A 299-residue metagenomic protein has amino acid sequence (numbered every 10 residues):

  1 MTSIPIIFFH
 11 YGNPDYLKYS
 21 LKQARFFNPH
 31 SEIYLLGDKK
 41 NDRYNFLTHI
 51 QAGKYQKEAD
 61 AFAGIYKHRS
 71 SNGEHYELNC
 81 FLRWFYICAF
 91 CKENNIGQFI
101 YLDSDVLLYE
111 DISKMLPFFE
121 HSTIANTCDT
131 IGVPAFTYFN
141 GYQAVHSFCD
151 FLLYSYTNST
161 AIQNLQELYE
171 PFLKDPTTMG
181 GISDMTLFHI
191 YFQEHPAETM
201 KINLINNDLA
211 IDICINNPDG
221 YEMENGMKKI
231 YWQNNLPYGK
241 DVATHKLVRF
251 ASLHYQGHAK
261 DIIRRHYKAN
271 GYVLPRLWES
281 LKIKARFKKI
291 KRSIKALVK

Functional and structural regions predicted by a protein language model:
M1-R69, K92, Y267-V298: N-terminal anchoring/stem segment of glycosyltransferases
L35, F119-T123, Y156: Catalytic phosphate/metal-binding cores of nucleic-acid and nucleotide-processing enzymes, i.e., regions that mediate
A61-E74, A161-L165: An acidic/histidine-cluster motif and surrounding catalytic segment that typifies divalent-metal-assisted enzyme active
E77-W84, I182-T186: Conserved glycosyltransferase catalytic-site signature
N79-A125: GT-A fold catalytic core of metal-dependent nucleotide-sugar glycosyltransferases, centered on the diacidic
E120-F136: A short, conserved acidic/glycine-rich loop-to-beta-strand motif that forms the donor nucleotide-sugar/metal
V133-C149: Conserved nucleotide-sugar donor-binding and metal-coordinating catalytic region shared by glycosyltransferases
C149-L281, A285-K288: Catalytic core and acceptor-binding pocket of nucleotide-sugar-dependent glycosyltransferases
